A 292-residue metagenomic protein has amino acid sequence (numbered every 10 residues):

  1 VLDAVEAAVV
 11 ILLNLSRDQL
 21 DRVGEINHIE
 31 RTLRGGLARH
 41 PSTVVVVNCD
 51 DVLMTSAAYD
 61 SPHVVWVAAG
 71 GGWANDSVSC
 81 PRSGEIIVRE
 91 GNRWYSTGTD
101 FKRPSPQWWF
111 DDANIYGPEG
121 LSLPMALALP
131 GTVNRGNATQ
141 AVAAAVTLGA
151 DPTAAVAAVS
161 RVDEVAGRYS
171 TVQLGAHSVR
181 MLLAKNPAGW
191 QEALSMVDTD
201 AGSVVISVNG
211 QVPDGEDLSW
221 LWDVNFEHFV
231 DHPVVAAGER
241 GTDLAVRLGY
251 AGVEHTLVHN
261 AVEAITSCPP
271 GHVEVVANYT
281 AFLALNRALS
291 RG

Functional and structural regions predicted by a protein language model:
V1-R89: Flexible active-site lid/hinge loop adjacent to a nucleotide/diphosphate and Mg2+-phosphate binding pocket
L13, V46, N137, A141 (+2 more regions): Residue-level signal for inorganic ion chemistry
N14-L15, V47-D51, A57, V67-G70 (+8 more regions): Fold-independent oxyanion-binding glycine-rich loops and adjacent beta-strand/coil segments at enzyme active sites
D21, L129-P130, H232-P233: A generic structural signal for short
G35, S56, R82, Q140-A143 (+4 more regions): Alpha-helical scaffold segments in soluble metabolic enzymes
V44, V65, L123-P124, D217 (+1 more regions): Short, solvent-exposed coil/turn linker segments
H63-P187: Adenine nucleotide phosphate-binding catalytic loops in nucleotide-utilizing enzymes
S96, V146-D151, A157-G292: ATP-dependent carboxylate-amine ligase
